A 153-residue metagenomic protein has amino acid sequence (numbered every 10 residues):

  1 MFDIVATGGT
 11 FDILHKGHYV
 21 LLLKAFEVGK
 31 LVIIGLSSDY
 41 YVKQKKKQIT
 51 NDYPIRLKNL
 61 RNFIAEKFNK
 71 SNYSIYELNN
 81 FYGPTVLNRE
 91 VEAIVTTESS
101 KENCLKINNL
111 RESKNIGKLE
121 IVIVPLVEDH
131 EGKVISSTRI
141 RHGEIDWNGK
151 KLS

Functional and structural regions predicted by a protein language model:
M1-S153: Nucleotidyltransferase catalytic core that binds NTPs
